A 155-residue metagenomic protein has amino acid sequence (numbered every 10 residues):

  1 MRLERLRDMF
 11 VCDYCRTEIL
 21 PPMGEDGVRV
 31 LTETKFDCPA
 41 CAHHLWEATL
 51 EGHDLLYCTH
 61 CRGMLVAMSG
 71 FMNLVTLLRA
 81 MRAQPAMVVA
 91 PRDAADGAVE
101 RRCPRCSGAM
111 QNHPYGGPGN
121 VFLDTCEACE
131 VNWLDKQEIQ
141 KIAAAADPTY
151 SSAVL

Functional and structural regions predicted by a protein language model:
M1, I19, L45, L65 (+2 more regions): Cys/His-rich microdomains that often coordinate metals
M1-I19, Y57: Extended, hydrophobic interaction surfaces within ordered domains
M1-L6, E25-T34, E47-G52, V89-R102 (+1 more regions): Short, flexible, mixed-charge glycine/proline-rich loop motifs that serve as phosphate/nucleic-acid-contacting
E4-D8, M64-Q84, L134-L155: Extended intrinsically disordered, low-complexity coil regions enriched in Ser, Thr, Gly, Ala and often Pro
C12-C15, C38-C41, C58-C61, C103-C106 (+1 more regions): Short cysteine-rich clusters marking metal-coordination/redox-active sites
C15-E25, P39-H44, A80-P91, C106-H113: Short Cys/His-rich Zn2+-coordinating modules
P22, A48, M68-S69, L74-L77 (+1 more regions): Tandem-repeat architecture and repeat-register "anchor" residues
E51-D54, M64: Long, low-complexity, Ser/Thr/Gly/Pro-rich intrinsically disordered segments that act as flexible linkers and assembly
